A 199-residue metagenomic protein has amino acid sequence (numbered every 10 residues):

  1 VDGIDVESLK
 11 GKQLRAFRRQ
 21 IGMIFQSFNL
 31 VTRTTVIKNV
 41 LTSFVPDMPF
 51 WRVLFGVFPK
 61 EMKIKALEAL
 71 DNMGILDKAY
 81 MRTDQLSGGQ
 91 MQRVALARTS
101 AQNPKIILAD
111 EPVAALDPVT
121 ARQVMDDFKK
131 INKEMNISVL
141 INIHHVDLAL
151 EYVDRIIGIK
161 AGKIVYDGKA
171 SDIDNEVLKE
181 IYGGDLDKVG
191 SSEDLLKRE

Functional and structural regions predicted by a protein language model:
I4-D5, M48, R52-D77: Conserved ABC ATPase "signature" region
R82-L86, Q90: Conserved ABC ATPase signature
N103: Conserved catalytic motifs of ABC-family nucleotide-binding domains
I107-D110: Catalytic Walker B motif of ABC-type/P-loop ATPase nucleotide-binding domains
P118-T120: Helix N-cap at the start of a conserved alpha-helix in ABC-type nucleotide-binding domains
I143-H144: H-loop/switch region of ABC-family ATPase nucleotide-binding domains
